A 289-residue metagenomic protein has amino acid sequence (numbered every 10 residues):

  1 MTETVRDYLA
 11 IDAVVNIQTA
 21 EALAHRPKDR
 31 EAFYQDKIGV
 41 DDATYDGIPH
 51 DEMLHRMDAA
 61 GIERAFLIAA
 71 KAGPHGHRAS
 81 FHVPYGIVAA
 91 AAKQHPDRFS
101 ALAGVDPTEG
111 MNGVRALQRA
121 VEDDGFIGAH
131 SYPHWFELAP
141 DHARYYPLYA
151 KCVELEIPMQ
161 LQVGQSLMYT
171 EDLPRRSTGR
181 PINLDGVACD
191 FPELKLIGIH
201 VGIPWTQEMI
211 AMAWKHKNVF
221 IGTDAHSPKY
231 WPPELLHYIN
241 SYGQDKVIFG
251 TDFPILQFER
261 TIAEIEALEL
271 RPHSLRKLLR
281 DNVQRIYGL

Functional and structural regions predicted by a protein language model:
M1-N16, A22-R64, G243-I248, L256-L289: Mid-to-C-terminal alpha-helical segments outside catalytic/metal-binding sites
T2, E63-R64, A69-L167: Active-site gating/metal-coordination segments in enzymes
L9-Q18, A22, D58, A116 (+4 more regions): A generic "structured core" feature
A10-A13, L67-I68, L102-A103, H130 (+3 more regions): Active-site neighborhood of phospho(di)ester-bond hydrolases with catalytic His/Asp-centered motifs
V14, M57, V88, A101 (+9 more regions): Conserved, mostly hydrophobic/aromatic
Q18-E21, A72-H75, P107-G110, Q165-Y169 (+3 more regions): Active-site environment of divalent metal-dependent phosphoester hydrolases
G47-M57, E109-A120, T206: Short, acidic/polar
D124-G128, L138-I248: Catalytic pocket-lining loop regions of alpha/beta-barrel enzymes, especially the amidohydrolase/enolase/GH5 lineages
